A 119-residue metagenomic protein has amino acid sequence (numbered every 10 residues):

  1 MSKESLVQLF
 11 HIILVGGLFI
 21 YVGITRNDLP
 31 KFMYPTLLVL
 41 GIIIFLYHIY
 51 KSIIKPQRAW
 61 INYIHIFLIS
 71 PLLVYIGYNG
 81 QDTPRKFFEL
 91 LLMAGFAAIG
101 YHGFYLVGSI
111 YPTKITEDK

Functional and structural regions predicted by a protein language model:
M1-K119: Polytopic alpha-helical membrane-helix bundles and their juxtamembrane interface segments in multi-pass membrane
